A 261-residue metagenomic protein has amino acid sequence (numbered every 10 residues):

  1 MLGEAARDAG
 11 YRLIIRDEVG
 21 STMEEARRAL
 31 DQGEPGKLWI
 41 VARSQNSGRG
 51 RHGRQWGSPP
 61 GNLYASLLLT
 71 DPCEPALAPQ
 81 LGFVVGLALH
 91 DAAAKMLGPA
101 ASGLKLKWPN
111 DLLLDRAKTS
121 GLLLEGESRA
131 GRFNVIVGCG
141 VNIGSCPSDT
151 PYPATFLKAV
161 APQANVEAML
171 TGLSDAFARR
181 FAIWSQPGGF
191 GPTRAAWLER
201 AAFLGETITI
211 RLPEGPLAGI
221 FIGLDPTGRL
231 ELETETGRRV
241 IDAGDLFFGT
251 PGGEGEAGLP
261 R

Functional and structural regions predicted by a protein language model:
M1, A9, P79-G103, L114-R261: Long, positively charged amphipathic alpha-helical accessory segments at protein N-termini or as interdomain linkers
M1-P99, G258-R261: N-terminal lobe of the biotin/lipoate ligase/transferase fold
